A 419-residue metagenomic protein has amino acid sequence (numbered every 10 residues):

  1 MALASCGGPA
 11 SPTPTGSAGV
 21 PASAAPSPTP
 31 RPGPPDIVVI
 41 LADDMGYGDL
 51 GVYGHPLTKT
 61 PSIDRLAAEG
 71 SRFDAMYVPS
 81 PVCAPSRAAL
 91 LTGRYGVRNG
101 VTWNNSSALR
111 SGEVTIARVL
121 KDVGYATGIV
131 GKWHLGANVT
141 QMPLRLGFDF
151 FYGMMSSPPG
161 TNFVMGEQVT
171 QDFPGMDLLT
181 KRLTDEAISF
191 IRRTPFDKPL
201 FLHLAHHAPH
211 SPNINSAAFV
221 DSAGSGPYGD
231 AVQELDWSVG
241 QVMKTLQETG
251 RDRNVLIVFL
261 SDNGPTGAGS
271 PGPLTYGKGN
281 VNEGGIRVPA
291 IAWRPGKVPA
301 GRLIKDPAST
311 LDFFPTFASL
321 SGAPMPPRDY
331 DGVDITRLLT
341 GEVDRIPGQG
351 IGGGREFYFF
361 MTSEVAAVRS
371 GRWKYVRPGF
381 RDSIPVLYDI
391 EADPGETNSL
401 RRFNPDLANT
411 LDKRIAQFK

Functional and structural regions predicted by a protein language model:
G7-P14, P28-V386, A392-Q417: Formylglycine-dependent sulfatase
S17-S23: Juxtamembrane proline-rich low-complexity "stalk" or linker regions positioned immediately after a signal peptide
